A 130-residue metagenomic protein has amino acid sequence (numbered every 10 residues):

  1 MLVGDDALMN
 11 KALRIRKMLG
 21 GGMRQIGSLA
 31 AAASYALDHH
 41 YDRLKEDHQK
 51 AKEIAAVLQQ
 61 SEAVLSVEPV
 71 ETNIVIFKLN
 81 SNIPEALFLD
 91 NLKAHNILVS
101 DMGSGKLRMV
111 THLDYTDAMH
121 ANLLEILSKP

Functional and structural regions predicted by a protein language model:
M1, Q25-G27, N80, D90-L92 (+2 more regions): Surface-exposed beta-strand edges and their flanking turn/coil or helix-capping segments
M1-I74, K78-N80: Active-site C-terminal subdomain of aminotransferase-like
A7, Q49, E53-A56, L87 (+2 more regions): Alpha-helical scaffolding segments of alpha/beta enzyme cores, especially the outer helices of TIM-barrel or partial
L19-G21, K93-S100, L127-P130: A common structural junction motif
L58-V64, N91-L98: Short amphipathic beta-strand starts and helix->beta connectors
P69-V70, I74, N96-T111: Conserved PLP cofactor-binding pocket of PLP-dependent enzymes
I76-K93, S100: A C-terminal functional module that forms or caps the active site or interfaces directly with catalytic machinery
I83, L87, G105-P130: PLP-dependent enzyme catalytic core of the Aspartate aminotransferase-like
